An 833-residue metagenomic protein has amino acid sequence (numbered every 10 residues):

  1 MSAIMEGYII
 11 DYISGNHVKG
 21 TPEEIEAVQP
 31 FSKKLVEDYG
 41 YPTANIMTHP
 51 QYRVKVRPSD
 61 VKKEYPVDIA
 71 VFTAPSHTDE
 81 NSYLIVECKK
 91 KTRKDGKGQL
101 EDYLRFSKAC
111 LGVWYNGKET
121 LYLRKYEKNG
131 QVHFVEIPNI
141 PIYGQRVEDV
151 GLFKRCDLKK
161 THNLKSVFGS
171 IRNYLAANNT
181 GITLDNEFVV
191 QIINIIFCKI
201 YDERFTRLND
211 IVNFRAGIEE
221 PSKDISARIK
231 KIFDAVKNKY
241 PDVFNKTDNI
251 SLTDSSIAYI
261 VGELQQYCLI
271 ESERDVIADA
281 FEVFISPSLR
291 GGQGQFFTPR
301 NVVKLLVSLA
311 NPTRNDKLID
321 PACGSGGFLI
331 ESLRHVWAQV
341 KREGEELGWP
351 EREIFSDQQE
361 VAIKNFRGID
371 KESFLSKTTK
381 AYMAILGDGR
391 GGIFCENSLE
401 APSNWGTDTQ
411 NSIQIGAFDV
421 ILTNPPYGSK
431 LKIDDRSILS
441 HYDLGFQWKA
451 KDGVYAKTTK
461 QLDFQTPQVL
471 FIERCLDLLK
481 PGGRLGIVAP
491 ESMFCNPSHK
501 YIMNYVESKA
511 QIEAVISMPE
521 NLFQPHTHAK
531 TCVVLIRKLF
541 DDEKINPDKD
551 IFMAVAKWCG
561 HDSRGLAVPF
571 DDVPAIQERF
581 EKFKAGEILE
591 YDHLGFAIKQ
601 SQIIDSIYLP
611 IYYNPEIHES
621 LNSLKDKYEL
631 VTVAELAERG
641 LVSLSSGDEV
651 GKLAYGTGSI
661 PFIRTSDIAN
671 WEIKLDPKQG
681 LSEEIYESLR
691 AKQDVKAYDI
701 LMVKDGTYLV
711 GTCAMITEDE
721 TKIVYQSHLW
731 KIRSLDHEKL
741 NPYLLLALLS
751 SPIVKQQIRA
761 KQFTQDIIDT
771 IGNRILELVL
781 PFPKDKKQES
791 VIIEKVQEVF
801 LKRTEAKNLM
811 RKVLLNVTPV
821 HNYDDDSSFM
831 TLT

Functional and structural regions predicted by a protein language model:
M1-L111, E119-K154: A short, conserved, highly charged catalytic patch centered on acidic carboxylates
L111-A235, G389: Charged, often flexible domain-edge or linker segments that flank or initiate folded functional domains
I193-P287: Long recognition/docking surfaces used for binding and targeting
F296-T423, G428-K432, A489-S492, I502-M503 (+1 more regions): Conserved S-adenosyl-L-methionine
S373, V454-L522, T527-I536: Conserved Class I SAM-dependent methyltransferase catalytic core
V534, K722-W730, Q762-K787: A short glycine-rich beta-alpha junction/loop motif
F580-E649, K784-T833: Non-catalytic DNA-recognition/assembly elements of restriction-modification systems
A691-Q693, I700-L749: A short beta-sheet element
